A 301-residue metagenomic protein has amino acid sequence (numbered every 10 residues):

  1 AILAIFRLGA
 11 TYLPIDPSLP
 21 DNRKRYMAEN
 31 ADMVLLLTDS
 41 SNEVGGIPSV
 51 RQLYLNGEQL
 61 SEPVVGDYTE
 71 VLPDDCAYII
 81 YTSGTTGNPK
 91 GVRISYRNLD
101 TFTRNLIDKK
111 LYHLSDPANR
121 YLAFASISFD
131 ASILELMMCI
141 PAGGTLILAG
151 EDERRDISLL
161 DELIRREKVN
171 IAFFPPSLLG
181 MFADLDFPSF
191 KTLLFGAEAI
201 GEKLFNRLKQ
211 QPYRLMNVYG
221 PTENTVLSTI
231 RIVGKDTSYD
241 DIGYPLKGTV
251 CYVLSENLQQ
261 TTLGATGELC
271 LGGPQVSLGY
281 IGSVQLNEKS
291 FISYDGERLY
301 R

Functional and structural regions predicted by a protein language model:
A1-D100, L111-H113, G143: Carrier-protein-dependent adenylate-forming modules in NRPS/ANL systems
I5, L36, C76, T82-T85 (+8 more regions): Conserved S/T- and glycine-rich ATP-binding loop of Class I adenylate-forming
A10-Y26, S40-N42, G144-R166, F173-M181 (+1 more regions): ATP-dependent adenylate-forming carboxylate-activation enzymes
D16, A125-F129, D152, T222 (+1 more regions): Conserved AMP-binding
A28-A31, G46-P48, H113-D116, L185-K191 (+1 more regions): Short, conserved loop/helix-junction motifs that constitute active-site signature segments in enzyme catalytic cores
V34-T69, L99, R214-N217, I232-R301: AMP-dependent adenylate-forming
K90-R120, D130-N170, R231: Conserved AMP-binding/adenylation subdomain of ANL enzymes
P141-G144, N170-F173, L179-D241, V250: Gly/Ser/Thr-rich phosphate-binding loop
